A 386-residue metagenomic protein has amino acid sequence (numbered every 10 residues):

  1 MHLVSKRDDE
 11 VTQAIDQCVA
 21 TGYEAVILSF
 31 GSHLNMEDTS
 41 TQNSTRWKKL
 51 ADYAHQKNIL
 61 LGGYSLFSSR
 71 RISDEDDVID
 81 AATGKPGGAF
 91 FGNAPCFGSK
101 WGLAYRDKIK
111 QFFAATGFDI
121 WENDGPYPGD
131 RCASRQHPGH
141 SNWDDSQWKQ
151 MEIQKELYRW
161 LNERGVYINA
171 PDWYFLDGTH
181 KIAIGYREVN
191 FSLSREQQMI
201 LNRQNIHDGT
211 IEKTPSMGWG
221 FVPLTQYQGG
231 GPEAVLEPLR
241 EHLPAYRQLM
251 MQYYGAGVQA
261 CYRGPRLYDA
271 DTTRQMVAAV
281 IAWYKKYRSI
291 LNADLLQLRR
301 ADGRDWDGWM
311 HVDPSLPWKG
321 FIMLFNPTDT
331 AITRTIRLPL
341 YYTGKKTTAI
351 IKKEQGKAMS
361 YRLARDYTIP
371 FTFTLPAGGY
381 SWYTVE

Functional and structural regions predicted by a protein language model:
M1-D77, A260-D305, D313-G320, P327-R334 (+1 more regions): Conserved structural scaffold segments of CAZyme catalytic domains across common CAZy folds
M1-D8, S29-S44, G87-R106, P138-Q150 (+1 more regions): The substrate-binding groove and active-site-proximal loops of carbohydrate-active enzymes, especially glycoside
R7, T45-D52, Q56, L60-F118 (+2 more regions): Active-site-adjacent "subsite" loops/lids of carbohydrate-active enzymes
V19, F113-A114, Y254: Non-catalytic positions within long, well-ordered alpha-helices that form the structural scaffold/packing of enzyme
E24-H33, Y105, I109-H140, N169: Short acidic catalytic loops
W47-I59, S146-V166: Alpha-helix-loop-beta-strand connector modules within alpha/beta enzyme cores
I153-A358, T372-T374: Active-site-proximal substrate-binding groove within the catalytic cores of carbohydrate-active enzymes
R362-E386: C-terminal beta-strand-rich structural cap/linker in extracellular carbohydrate-active enzymes
